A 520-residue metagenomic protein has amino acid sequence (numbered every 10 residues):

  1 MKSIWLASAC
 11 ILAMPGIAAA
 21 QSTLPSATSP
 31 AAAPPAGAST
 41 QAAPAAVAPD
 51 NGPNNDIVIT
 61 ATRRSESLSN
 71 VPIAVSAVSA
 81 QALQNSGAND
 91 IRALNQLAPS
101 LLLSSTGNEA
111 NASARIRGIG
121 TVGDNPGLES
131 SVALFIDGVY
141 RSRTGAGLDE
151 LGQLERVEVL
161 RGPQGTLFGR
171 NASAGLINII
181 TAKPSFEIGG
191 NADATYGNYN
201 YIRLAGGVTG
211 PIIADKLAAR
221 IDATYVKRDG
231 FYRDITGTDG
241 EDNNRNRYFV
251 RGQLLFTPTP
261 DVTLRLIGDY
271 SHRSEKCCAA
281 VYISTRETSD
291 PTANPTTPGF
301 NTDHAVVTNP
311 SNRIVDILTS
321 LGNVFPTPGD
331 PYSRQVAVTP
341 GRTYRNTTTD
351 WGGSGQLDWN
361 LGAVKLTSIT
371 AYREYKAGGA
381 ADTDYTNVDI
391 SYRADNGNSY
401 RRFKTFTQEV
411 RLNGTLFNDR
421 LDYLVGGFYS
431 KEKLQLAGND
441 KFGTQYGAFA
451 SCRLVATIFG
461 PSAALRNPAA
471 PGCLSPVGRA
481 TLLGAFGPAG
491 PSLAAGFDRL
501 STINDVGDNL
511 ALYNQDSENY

Functional and structural regions predicted by a protein language model:
M1-S86, A93-Q96, P260-D261, G353: N-terminal Sec signal peptide and the immediately downstream disordered periplasmic leader that contains the TonB box
M14, R64-E66, A110, T121 (+10 more regions): Structural signature of outer-membrane beta-barrel domains
P53-E187: Acidic, small-polar-rich N-terminal luminal/periplasmic segments of exported/outer-membrane proteins
A112, E129-S131, R143, G152-R161 (+6 more regions): Outer-membrane beta-barrel translocator/receptor signature
T144, N246-R251, L255-D261, I267-D269 (+3 more regions): Outer-membrane beta-barrel transmembrane strands
N178, S185-E187, T195, T209-T308 (+4 more regions): Periplasmic-side early beta-strands and strand-to-turn transitions of outer-membrane beta-barrels
T195-G197, Y232-D234, D239-N243, A279-T285 (+6 more regions): Extracellular/periplasm-exposed beta-strand and loop segments of Gram-negative cell-envelope proteins, dominated by
L264, G268-V324, K433-S492: A surface-exposed, glycine/aromatic-enriched loop/edge motif typical of exported proteins
